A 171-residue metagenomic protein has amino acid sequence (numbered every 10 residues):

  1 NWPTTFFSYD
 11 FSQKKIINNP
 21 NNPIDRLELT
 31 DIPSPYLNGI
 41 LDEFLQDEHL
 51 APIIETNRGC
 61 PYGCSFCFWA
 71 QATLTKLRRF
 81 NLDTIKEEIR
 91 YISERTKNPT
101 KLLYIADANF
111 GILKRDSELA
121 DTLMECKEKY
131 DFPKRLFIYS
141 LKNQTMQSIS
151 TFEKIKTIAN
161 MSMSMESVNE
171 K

Functional and structural regions predicted by a protein language model:
N1-R26: Glycine-rich beta-alpha loop elements in corrinoid/cobalamin-binding modules across cobalamin-dependent enzymes
I24-D31, L41: Flexible inter-domain linker/hinge segments
P33-K171: Radical SAM [4Fe-4S] cluster-binding motif and immediate context
